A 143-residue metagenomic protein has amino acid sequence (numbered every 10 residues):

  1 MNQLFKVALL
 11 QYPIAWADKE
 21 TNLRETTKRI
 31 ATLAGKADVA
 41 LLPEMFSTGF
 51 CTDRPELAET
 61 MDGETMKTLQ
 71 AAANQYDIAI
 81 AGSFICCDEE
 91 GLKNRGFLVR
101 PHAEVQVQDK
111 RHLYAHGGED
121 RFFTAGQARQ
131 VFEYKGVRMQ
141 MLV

Functional and structural regions predicted by a protein language model:
M1-A37: N-terminal active-site segment of His-dependent metallophosphoesterases
N2-Q3, G49, E133: Short, flexible turn/loop "capping" segments at secondary-structure junctions
A8-A17, C51-L57, V137-M139: Short, basic, glycine/proline-bearing loop/turn elements
Y12, S83-I85, V143: Active-site-proximal beta-strand/loop segments in catalytic clefts of secreted hydrolases
K19, T27-V107: Cys-nucleophile CN-hydrolase/nitrilase-fold catalytic domain and related Cys-dependent amidase chemistry that acts on
N22, D62, R121: Charged, low-complexity surface patches
C87-V143: Active-site catalytic loop in hydrolytic enzyme cores
